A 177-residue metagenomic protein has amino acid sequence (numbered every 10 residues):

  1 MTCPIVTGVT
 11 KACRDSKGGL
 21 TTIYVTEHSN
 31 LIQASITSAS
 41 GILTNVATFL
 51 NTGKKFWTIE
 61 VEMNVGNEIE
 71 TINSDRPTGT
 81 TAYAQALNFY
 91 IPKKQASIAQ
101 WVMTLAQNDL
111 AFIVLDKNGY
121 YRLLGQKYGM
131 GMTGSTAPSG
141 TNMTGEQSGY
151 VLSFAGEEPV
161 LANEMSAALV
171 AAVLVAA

Functional and structural regions predicted by a protein language model:
C3-P4, K11-N88, M130-T144: Solvent-exposed edge beta-strands and adjacent loop segments that serve as assembly or binding interfaces
N30, G66, K94-A96, G119-Y121 (+2 more regions): Generic "edge-of-domain/loop-turn" microfeature
M63-V65, Q85, Y90-Q95, V114-N118: Generic secondary-structure microfeatures
P77-A96, E146-V160: Oligomerization/assembly interface segments of phage tail-like spikes and tubes
G79, V102-T104, I113-V114, N142-E146: A general structural signal for short secondary-structure junctions and capping/turn motifs
A96-M103, N163-M165: Short, conserved charged micro-motifs
V102-G125: Short, acidic/charged, Gly/Pro-enriched secondary-structure junctions
G129-A177: Mixed-charge, glycine-accented linear interaction segment located at domain edges/termini
